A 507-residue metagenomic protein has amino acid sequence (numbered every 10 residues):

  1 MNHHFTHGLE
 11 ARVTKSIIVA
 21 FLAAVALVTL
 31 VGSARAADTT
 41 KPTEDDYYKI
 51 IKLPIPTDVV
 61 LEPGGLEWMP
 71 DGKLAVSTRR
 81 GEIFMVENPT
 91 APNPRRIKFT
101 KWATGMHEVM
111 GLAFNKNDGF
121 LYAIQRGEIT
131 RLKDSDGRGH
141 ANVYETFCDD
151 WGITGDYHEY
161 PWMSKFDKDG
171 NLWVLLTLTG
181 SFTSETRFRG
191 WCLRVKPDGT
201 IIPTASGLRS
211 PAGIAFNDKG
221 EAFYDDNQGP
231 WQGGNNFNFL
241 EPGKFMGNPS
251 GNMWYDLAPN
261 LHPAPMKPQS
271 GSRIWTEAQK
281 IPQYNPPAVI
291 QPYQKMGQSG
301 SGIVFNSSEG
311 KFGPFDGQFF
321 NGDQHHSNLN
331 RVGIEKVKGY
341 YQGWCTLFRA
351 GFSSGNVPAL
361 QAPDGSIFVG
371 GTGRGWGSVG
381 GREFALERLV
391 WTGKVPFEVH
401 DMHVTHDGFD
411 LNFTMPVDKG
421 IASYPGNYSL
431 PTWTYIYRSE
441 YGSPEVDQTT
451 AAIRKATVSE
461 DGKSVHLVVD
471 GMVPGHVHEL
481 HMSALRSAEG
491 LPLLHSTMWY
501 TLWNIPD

Functional and structural regions predicted by a protein language model:
A11-R12: Short, low-complexity intrinsically disordered segments enriched in A/P/G/S/L with frequent Arg, especially at protein
I18-L30: Bacterial N-terminal signal peptides
L30-A36: Sec/Tat signal peptide C-region and signal peptidase I cleavage site
A36-P396, H400-G408, K419: Beta-propeller domains with acidic blade repeats across secreted/periplasmic ectodomains and cytosolic WD/CNH propellers
D407-L411, V465: Structural beta-strand segments of beta-rich domains
L411-K455, L480-A488, S496-Y500: Short, surface-exposed alpha-helix to beta-strand junction/turn motifs within ectodomains of secreted and cell-envelope
T457-D461: Blade-terminus and WD-like Trp-Asp/Gly-His loop motifs, strongest in beta-propeller folds
G471-H476: Surface-exposed, short loops/turns at beta-strand junctions within beta-sandwich domains
